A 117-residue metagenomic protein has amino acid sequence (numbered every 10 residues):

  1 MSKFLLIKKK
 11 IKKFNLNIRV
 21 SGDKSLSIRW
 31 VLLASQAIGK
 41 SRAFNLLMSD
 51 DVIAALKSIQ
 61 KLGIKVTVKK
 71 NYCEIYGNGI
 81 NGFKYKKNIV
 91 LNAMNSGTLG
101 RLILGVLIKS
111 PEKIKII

Functional and structural regions predicted by a protein language model:
M1-I117: Short, structured segments at the rim of ligand-binding sites
